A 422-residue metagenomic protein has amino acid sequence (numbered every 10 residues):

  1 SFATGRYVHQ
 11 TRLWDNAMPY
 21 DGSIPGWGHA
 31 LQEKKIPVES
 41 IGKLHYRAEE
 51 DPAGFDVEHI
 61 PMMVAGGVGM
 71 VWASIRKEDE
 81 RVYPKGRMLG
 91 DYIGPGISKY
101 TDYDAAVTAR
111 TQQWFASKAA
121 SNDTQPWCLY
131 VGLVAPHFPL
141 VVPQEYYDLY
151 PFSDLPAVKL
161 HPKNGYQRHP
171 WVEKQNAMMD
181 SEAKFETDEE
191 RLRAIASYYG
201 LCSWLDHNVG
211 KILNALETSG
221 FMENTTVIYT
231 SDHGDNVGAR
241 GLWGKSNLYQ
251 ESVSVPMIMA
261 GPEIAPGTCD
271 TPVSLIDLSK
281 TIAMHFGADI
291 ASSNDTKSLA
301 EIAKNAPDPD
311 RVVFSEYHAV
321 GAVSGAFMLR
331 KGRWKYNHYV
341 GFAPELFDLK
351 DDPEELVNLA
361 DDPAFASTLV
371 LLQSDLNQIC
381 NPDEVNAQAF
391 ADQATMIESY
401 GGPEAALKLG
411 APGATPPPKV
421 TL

Functional and structural regions predicted by a protein language model:
S1-Y339, P344, P353-S374, P403-L422: Formylglycine-dependent sulfatase
K350: Residues forming the ATP-binding cleft of Hanks-type serine/threonine protein kinase domains
P363-E398: A contiguous, mid-protein "functional segment" used to position or interact with cofactors/ions or partner subunits
